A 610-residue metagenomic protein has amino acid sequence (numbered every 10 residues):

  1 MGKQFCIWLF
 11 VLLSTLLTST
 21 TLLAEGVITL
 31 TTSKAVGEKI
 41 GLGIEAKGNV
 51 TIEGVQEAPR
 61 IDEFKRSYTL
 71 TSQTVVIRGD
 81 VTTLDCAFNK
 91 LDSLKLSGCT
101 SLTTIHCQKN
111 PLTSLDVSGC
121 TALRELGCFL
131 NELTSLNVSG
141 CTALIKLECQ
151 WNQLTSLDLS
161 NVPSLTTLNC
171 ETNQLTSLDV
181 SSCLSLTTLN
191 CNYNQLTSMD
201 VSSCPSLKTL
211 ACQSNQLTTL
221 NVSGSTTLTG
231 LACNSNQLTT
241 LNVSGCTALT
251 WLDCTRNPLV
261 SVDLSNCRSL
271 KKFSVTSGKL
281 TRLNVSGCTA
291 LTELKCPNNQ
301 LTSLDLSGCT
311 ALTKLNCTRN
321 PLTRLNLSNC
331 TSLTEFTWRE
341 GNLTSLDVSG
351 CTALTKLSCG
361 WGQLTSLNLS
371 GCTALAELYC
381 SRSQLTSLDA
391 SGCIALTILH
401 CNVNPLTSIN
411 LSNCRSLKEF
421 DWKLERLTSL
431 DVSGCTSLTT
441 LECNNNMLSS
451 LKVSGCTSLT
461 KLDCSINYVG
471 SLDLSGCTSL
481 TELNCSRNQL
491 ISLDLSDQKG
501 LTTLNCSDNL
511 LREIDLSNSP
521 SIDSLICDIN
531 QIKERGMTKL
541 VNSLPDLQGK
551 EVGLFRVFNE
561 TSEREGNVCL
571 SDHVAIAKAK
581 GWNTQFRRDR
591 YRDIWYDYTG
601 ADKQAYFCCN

Functional and structural regions predicted by a protein language model:
G2-T100, T121, P163, N266-R268 (+10 more regions): N-terminal capping/linker segments that flank leucine-rich repeat
L84-C86, I105-C107, L126-C128, L147-C149 (+23 more regions): Conserved hydrophobic beta-strand positions in leucine-rich repeat
S97-L123, G127-L130: Conserved, compact domain cores that house catalytic/ligand-binding motifs in diverse enzymes and effector modules
C99-S101, C120-L123, C141-L144, V162-L165 (+20 more regions): Leucine-rich repeat
K146, L159, P163, T167 (+22 more regions): Periodic short-repeat tracts
L168, L189, L264, L306 (+18 more regions): Non-core capping and flanking segments associated with repeat-based/extracellular domains
